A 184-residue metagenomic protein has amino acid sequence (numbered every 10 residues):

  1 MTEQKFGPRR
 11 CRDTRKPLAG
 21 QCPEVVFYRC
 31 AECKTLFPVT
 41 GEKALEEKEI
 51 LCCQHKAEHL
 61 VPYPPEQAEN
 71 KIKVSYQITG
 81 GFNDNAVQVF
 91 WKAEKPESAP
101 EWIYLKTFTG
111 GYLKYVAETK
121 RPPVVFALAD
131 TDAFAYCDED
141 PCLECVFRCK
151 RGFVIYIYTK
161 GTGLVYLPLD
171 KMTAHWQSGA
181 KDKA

Functional and structural regions predicted by a protein language model:
P17-V25, T40-E46, F147-C149: Short, flexible, mixed-charge glycine/proline-rich loop motifs that serve as phosphate/nucleic-acid-contacting
C30-C33, C52-C53: Short cysteine-rich clusters marking metal-coordination/redox-active sites
F37, K56-H59, G163: Cys/His-rich microdomains that often coordinate metals
A44-A57: Cysteine-rich micro-motifs
K56-K71: Short metal-binding segments enriched for Cys and/or His
Q77-W91: Contiguous beta-strand segments within globular domains
V89-W91, Y115, P122-V146, P168: Exposed aromatic-hydrophobic patches
Y158-L167: Short acidic/polar inter-strand loop motif in beta-rich domains
